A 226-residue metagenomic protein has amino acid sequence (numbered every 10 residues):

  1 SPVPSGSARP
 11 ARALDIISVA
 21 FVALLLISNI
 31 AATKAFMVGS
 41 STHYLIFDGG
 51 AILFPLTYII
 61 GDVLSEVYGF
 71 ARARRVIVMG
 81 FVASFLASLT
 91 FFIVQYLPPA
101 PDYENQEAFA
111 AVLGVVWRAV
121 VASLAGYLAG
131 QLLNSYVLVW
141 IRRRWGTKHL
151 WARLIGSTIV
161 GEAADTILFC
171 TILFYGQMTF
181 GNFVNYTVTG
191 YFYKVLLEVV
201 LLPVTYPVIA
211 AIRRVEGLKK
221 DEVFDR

Functional and structural regions predicted by a protein language model:
P4-A20: N-terminal membrane topogenic signal
V22-M37: Alpha-helical transmembrane segments of multi-pass membrane proteins
L45-F54: Structural signature of hydrophobic alpha-helical transmembrane segments
S84-D102, S123, Y127, Q131: Transmembrane alpha-helix/helix-exit interface in multi-pass inner-membrane proteins
I93-R118: Membrane-interface interhelical connector segments
R144-A163: Internal alpha-helical transmembrane segments of multi-pass membrane proteins
S157, N185-E198: Pore-lining and gate-forming transmembrane alpha-helices of multi-pass membrane transport proteins
I212-R226: Short, highly charged, low-complexity non-transmembrane loops/tails of multi-pass membrane proteins
